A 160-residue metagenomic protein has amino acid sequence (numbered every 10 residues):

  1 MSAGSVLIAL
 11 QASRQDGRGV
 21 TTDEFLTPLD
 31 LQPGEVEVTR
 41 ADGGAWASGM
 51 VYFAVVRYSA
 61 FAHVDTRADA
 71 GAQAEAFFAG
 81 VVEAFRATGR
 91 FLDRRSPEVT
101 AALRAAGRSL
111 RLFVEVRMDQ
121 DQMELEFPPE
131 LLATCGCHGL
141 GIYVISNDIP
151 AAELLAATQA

Functional and structural regions predicted by a protein language model:
M1-S146, P150-A160: Acidic (Asp/Glu-rich) sequence patches and key acidic residues that form negatively charged surfaces used
